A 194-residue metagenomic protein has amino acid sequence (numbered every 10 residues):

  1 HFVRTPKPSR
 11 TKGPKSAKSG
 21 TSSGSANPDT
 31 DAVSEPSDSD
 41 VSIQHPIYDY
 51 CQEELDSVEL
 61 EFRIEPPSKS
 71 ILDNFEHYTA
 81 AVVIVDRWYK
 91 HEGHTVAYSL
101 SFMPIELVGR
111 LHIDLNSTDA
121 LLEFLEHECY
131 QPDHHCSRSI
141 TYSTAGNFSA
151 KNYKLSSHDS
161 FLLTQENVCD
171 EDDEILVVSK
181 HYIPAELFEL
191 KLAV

Functional and structural regions predicted by a protein language model:
H1-T79, V108-T118, L122-H134, E189-V194: HTH-adjacent hinge/linker in prokaryotic transcriptional regulators
D31-E35, S42, K90, L163 (+1 more regions): A generic signature of intrinsically disordered, low-complexity regions enriched in glycine/proline and charged/polar
L55-E61, V85, H91-S101, I183: A short glycine-rich, His/Asp/Glu-containing loop-to-beta-strand
S70, E76-A81, H91-H94, M103-V194: C-terminal regulatory/effector modules of DNA-binding transcriptional regulators
